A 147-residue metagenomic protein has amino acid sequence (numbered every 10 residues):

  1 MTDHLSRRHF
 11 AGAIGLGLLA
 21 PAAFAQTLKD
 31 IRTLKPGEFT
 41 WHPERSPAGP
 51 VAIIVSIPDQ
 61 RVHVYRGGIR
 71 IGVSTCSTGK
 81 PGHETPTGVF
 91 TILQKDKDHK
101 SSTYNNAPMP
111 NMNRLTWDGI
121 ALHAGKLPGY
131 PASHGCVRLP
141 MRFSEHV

Functional and structural regions predicted by a protein language model:
T2-M112, W117-V147: N-terminal pre-domains immediately preceding structured catalytic cores
